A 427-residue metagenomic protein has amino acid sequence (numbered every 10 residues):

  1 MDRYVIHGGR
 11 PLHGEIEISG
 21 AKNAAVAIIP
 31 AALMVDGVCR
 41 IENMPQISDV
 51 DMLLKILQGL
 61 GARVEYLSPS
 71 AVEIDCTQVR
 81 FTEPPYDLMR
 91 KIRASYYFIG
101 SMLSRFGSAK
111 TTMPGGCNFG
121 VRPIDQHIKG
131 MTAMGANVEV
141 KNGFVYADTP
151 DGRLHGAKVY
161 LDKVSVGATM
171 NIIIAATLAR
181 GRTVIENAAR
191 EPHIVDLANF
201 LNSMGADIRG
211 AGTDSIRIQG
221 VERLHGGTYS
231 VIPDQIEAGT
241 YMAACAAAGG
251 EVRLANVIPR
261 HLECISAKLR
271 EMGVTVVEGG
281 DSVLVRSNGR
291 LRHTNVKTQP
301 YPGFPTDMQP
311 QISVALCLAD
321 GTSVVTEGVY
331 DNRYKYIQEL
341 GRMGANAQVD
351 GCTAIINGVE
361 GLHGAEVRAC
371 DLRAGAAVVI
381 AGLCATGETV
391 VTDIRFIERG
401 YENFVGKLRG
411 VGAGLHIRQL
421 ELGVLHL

Functional and structural regions predicted by a protein language model:
M1-L427: Short, structured segments at the rim of ligand-binding sites
